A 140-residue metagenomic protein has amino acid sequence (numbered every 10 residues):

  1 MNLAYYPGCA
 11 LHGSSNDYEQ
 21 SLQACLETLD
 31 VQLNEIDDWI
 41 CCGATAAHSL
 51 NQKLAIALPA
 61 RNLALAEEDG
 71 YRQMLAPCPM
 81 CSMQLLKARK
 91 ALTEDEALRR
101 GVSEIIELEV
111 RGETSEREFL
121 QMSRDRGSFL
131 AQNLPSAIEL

Functional and structural regions predicted by a protein language model:
M1-L140: Iron-sulfur cluster-binding electron-transfer modules in prokaryotic oxidoreductases
